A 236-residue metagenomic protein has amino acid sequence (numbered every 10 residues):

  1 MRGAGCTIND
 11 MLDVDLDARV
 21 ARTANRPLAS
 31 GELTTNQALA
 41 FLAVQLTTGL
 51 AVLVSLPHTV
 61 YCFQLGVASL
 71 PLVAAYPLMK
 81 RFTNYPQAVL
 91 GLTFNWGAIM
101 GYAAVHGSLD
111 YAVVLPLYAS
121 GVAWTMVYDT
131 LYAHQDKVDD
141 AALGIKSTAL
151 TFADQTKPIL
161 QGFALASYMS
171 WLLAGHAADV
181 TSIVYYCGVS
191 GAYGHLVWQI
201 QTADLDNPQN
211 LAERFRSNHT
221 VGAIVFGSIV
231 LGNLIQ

Functional and structural regions predicted by a protein language model:
M1-N9, V73-P77, S120-T125, Y132 (+1 more regions): Alpha-helical transmembrane segments of multi-pass membrane proteins
G3, A43-A51, V67, P71 (+8 more regions): Generic alpha-helical transmembrane segments of integral inner-membrane proteins, especially permease/transport modules
A4, R26-P116, W198-D204: Intramembrane alpha-helical segments
G5-N9, D17, A21, Y128 (+2 more regions): Alpha-helical transmembrane segments and their lipid-water interface positions in multi-pass membrane proteins
D13, T34, P86, D136 (+1 more regions): Residue-level signal for inorganic ion chemistry
V14-G66, A142-Y185: Multi-pass membrane catalytic core of lipid/isoprenoid biosynthesis enzymes
V60-V73, Q87-L143, L150, D154-S170 (+3 more regions): Functional transmembrane core segments of multi-pass inner-membrane proteins
T156, M169-Q236: Extended hydrophobic alpha-helices typical of membrane-associated regions
